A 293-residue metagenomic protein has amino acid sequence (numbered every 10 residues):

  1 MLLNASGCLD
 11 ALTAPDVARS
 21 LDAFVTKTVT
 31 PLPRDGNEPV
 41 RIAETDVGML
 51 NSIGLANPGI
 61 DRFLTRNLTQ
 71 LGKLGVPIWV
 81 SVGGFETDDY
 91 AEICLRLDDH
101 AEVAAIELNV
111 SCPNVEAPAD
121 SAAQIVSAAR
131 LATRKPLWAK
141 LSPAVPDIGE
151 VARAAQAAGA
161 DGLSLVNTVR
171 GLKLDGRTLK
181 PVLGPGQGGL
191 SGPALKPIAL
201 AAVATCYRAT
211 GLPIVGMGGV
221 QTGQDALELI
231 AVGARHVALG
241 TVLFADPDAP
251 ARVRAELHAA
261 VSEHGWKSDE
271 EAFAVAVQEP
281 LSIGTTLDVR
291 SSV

Functional and structural regions predicted by a protein language model:
M1-P77, G84: N-terminal capping/small domains of soluble enzymes
L2-A5, F24-T26, I78-V82, I106-L108 (+5 more regions): Hydrophobic faces of well-ordered beta-strands that scaffold small-molecule active sites in alpha/beta enzyme cores
G7, S81-F85, L141-D147, K196 (+1 more regions): Glycine-rich beta-to-alpha transition loops that act as phosphate-gripper elements at the mouths of alpha/beta enzyme
T13-A18, Y90-H100, V145-A158, A204-T210 (+1 more regions): Catalytic cores of alpha/beta
T26-P31, A105-C112, G162-L172, G219-V220 (+1 more regions): Glycine-rich phosphate-binding active-site loops on the catalytic face of alpha/beta enzymes
M49-L50, V110-D120, V151-L212: Glycine/Thr-rich beta-alpha phosphate-binding loop at enzyme active sites
S81-T133, L141-P143, G149-D161, V166-R170: Conserved alpha/beta-domain cores
L190-G211, Q221-V293: Alpha/beta catalytic cores of nucleotide-metabolism and tRNA/nucleoside-modifying enzymes
